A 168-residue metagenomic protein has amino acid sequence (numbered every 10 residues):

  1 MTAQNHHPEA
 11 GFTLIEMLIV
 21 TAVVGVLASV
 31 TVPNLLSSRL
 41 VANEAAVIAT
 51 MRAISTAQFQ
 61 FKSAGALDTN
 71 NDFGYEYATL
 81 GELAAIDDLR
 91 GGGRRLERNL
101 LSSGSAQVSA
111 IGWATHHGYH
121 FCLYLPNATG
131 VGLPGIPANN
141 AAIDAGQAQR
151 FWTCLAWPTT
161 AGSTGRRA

Functional and structural regions predicted by a protein language model:
M1-H7: N-terminal secretory signal peptides that target proteins for export/translocation
P8-L35: N-terminal single-pass transmembrane signal-anchor helix
S29, E44, Q60: Functionally critical, cavity-lining and gating residues within the transmembrane helices of 12-TM secondary
N34-M51: Aliphatic-rich helix starts adjacent to a transmembrane/signal segment
T56-R167: Extracellular/periplasmic head regions of type IV pilus-like filament subunits
